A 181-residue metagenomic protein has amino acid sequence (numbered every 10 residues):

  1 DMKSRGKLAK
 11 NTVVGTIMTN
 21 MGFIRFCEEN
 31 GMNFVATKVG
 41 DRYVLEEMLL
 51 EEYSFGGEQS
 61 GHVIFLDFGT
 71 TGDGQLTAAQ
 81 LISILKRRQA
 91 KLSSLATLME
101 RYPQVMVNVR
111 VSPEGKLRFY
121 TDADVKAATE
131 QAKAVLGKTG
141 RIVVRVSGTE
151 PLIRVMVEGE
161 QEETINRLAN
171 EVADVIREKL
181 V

Functional and structural regions predicted by a protein language model:
D1: Basic, amphipathic juxtamembrane/active-site segments that coordinate anionic phosphate or diphosphate groups
S4-V181: Phosphate-binding and adjacent anionic-ligand microenvironments
